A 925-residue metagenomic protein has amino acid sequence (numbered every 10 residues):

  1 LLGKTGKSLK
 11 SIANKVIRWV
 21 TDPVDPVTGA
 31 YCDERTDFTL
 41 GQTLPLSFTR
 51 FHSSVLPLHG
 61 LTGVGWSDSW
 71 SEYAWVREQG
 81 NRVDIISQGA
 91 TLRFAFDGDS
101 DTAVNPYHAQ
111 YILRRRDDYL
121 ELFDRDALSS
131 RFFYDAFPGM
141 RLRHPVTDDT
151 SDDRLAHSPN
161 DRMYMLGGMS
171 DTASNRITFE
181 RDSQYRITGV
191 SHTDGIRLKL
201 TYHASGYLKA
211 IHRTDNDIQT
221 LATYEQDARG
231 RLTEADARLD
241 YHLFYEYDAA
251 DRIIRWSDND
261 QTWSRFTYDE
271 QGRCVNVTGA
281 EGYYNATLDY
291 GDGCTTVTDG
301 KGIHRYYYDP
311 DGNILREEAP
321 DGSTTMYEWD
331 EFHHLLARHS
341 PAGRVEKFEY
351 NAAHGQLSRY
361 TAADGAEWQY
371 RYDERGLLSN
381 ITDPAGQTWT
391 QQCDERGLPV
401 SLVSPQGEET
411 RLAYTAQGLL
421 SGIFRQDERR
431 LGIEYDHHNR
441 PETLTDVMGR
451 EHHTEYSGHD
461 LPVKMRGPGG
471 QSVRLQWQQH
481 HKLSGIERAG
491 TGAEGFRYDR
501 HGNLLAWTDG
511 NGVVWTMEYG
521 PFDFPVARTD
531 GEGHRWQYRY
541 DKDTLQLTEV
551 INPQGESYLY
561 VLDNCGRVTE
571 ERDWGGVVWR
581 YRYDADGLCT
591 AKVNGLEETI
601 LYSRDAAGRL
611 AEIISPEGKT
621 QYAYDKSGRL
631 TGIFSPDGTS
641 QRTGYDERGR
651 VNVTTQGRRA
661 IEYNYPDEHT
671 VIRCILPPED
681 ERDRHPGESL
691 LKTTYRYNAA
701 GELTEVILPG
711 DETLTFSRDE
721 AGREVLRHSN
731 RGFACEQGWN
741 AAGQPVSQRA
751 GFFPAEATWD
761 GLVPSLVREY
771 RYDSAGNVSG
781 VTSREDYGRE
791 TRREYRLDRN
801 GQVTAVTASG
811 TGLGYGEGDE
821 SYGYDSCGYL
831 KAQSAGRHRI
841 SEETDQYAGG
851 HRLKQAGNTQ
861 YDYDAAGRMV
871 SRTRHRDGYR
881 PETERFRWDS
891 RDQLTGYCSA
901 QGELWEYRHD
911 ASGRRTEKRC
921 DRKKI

Functional and structural regions predicted by a protein language model:
L1-P57: Intrinsically disordered, low-complexity segments enriched in small residues
Y31-E34, S69, R77-G80: Short alpha-helical segments and helix-capping/turn motifs at coil-helix boundaries
T36-D37, E72-V76, I112-L113: Short amphipathic beta-strand and strand-loop transition segments with alternating hydrophobic
F48, S54, V64, E78-R908 (+1 more regions): Extended charged/polar low-complexity repeat regions
V55-Y73: Acidic, aromatic-enriched beta-alpha/helix-loop junctions
